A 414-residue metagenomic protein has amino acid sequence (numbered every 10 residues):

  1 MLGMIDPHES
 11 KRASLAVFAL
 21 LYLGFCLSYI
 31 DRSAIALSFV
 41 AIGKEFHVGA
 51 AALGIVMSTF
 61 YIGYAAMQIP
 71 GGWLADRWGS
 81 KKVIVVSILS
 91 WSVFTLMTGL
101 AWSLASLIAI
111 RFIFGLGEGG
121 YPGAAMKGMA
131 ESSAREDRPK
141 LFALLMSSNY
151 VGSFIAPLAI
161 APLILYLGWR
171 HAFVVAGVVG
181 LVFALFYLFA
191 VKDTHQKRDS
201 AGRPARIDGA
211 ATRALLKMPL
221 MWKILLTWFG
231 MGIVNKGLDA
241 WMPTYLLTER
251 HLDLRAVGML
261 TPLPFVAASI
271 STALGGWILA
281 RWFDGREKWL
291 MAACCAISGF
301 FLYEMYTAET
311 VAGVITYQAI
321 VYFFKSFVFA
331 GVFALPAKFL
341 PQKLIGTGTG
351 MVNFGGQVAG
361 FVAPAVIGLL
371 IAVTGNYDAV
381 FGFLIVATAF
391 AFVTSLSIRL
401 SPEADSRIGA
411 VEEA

Functional and structural regions predicted by a protein language model:
L2-S10, T194-L225: Juxtamembrane intracellular "pre-TM" segments in multi-pass secondary transporters
I35-A36, P219-T272, F329, F333: Extracytoplasmic gate region of multi-pass secondary transporters
H47, G79, L100-S106, H251 (+1 more regions): Helix-breaking motifs and short loop linkers at transmembrane-helix boundaries and internal kinks in secondary membrane
A66-L104: Conserved MFS/SLC helix-loop-helix module at the cytosolic interface between two early adjacent transmembrane helices
Q68-G79, T272-G285, I371: Helix-to-loop junctions at the C-terminal end of transmembrane segments in multipass secondary transporters
R77-I88, A280-C295: Cytoplasmic membrane-interface "Motif A"-like loop-to-helix N-cap segments of 12-TM Major Facilitator Superfamily
I110-N149: Cytoplasmic helix-loop-helix junction between adjacent transmembrane helices in 12-TM secondary transporters
L145-F189: Helix-loop-helix hairpin linking two adjacent transmembrane segments in secondary transporters
